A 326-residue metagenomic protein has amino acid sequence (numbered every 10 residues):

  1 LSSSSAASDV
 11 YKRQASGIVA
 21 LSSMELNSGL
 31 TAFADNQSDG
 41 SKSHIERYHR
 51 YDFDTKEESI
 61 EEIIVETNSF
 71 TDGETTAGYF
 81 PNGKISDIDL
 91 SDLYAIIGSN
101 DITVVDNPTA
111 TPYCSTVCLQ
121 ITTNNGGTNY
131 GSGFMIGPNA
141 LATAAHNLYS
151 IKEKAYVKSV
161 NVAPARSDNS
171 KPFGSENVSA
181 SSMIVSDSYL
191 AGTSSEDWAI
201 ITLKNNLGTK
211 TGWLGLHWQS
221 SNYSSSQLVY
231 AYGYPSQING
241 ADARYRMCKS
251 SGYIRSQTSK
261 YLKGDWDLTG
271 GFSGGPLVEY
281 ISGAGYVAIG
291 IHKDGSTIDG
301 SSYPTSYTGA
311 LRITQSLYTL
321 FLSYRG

Functional and structural regions predicted by a protein language model:
L1-Q14: Single conserved hydrophobic/aromatic residue that forms the stacking wall/gate of nucleotide- or nucleobase-binding
L21-M135: Protease-domain processing segments flanking chymotrypsin-fold serine proteases, especially trypsin-like
D92-C114, C118-Y130, Y149, K154-T209: Conserved catalytic-core segment of clan PA serine endopeptidases
T111-P164, K249-T258, E279, S296 (+1 more regions): Catalytic histidine site
T123-G126, L141, N147-S150, D168-N169 (+4 more regions): Solvent-exposed loop/turn segments at secondary-structure junctions within structured extracellular/periplasmic domains
S194-D267, T305-T308, I313-S316: Chymotrypsin/trypsin-fold serine protease catalytic domain
D267-H292: Catalytic nucleophile loop of clan PA
I289-G326: C-terminal cap/linker of serine protease catalytic domains
